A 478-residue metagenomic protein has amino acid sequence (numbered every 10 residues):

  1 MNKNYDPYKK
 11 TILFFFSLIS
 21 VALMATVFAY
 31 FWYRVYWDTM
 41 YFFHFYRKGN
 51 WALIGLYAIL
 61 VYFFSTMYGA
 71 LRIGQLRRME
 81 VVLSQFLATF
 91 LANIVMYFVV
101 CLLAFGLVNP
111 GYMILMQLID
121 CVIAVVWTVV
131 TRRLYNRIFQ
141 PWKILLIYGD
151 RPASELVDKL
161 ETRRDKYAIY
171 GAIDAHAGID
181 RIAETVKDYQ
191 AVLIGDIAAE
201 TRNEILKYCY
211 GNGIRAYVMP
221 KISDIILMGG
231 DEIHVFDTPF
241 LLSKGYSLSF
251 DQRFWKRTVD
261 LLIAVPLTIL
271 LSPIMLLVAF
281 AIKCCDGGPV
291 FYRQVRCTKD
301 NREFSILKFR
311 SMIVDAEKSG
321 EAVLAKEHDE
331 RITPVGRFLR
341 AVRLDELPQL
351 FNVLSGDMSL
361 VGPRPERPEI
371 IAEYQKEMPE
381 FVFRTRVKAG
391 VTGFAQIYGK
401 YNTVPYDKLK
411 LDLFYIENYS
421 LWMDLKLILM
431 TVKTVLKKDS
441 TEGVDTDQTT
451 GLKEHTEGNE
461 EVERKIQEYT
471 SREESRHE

Functional and structural regions predicted by a protein language model:
M1-N136, L436, H477: Signature of alpha-helical transmembrane segments in polytopic membrane proteins
Q85, T89, P141-L156, P289-M312 (+1 more regions): Membrane-cytosol interface motif
W127-G229: A solvent-exposed beta-alpha-beta segment
R151-Y189, L307-E330, P334, E468-R476: Acidic, Ser/Thr-rich low-complexity segments on the non-lumenal side of membrane proteins
S223-D224, Y292-R331, T392-K410: Short, glycine-rich, amphipathic interfacial segments at transmembrane boundaries or analogous
G229-P266, V290-Q294, K400-L421: Glycine-rich flexible loop motifs, especially short His-Gly-Gly/GGXG/HXGH segments used as catalytic or interaction
Q252-D315, L427-E478: A hydrophobic, helix-centered structural microdomain
K326-K388, L427-T431: A short, structured surface patch at a secondary-structure boundary
